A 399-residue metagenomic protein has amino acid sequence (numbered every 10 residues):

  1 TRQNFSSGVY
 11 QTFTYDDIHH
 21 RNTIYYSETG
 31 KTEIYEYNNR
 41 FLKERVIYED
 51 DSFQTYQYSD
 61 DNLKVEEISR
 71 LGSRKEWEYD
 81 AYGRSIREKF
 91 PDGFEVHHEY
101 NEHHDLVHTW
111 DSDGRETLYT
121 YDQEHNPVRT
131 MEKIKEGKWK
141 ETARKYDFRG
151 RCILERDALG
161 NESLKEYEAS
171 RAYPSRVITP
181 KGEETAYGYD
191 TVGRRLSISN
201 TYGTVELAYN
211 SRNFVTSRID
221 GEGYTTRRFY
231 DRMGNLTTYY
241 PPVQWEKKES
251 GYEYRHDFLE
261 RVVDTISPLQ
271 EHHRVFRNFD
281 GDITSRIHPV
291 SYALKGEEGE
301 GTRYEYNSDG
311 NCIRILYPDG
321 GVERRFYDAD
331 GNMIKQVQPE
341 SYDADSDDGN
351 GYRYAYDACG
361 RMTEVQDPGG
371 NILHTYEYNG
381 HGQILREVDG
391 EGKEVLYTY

Functional and structural regions predicted by a protein language model:
T1-F5, V9-Y48, S52-F90, F94-D111 (+2 more regions): Beta-strand elements of repeat-based all-beta scaffolds
